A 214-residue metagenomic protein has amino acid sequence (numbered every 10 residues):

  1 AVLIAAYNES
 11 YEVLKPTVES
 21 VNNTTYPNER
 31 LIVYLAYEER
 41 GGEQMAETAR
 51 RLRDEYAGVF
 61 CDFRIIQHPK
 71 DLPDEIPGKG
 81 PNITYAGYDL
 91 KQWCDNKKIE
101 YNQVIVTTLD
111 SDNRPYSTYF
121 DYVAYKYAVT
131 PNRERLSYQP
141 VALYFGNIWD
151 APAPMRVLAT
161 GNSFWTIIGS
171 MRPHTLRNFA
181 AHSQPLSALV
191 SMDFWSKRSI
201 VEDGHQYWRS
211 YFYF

Functional and structural regions predicted by a protein language model:
A1-A6, V18-V21, R30-Y37: Hydrophobic targeting segments
S10-K15: A structural helix-start
T17-R30, E55, V129-T130: Short, acidic, metal-binding catalytic loop of nucleotide-sugar glycosyltransferases
A36-L52, H68-P73: A conserved acidic beta->alpha catalytic loop
Y56-R64, P69-D95, E100, S117-I200 (+1 more regions): Long helical/loop segments within the catalytic core of UDP-sugar-dependent glycosyltransferases, especially the large
V106: Short aromatic/hydrophobic "clamp" motif used to bind/position activated sugar donors
D110-R114: The conserved acidic donor/metal-binding loop of glycosyltransferases
I200-Q206: Acidic donor-binding loop at a coil-to-helix junction in glycosyltransferase catalytic cores that engages
